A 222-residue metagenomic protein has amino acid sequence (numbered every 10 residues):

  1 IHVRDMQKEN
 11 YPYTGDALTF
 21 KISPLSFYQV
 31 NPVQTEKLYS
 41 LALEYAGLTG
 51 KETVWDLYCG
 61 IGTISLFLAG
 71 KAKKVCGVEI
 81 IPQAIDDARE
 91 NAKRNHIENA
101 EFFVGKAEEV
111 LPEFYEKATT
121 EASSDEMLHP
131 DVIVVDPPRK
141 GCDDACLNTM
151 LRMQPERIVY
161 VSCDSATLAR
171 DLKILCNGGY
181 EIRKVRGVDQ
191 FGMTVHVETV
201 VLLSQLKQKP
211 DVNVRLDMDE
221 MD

Functional and structural regions predicted by a protein language model:
I1-D222: Rossmann-like S-adenosyl-L-methionine
